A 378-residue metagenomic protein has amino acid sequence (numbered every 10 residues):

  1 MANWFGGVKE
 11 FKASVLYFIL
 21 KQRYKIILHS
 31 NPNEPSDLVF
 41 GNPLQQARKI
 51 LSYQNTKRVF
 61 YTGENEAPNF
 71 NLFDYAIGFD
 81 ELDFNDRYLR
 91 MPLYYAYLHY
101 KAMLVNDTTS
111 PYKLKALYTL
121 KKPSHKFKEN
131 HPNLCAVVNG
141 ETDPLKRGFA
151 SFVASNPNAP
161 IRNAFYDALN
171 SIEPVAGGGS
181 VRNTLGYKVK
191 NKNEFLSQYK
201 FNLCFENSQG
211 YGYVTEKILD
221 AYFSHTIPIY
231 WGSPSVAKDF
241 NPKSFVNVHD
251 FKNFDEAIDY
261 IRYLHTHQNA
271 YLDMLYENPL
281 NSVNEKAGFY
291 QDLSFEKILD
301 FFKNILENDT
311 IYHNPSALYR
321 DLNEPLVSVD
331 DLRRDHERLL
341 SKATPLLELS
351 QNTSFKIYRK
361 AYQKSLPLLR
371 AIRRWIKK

Functional and structural regions predicted by a protein language model:
M1-Y24, S30-P35, V39-G41, Q45-Q54 (+5 more regions): Pol beta-like nucleotidyltransferase catalytic core
Y61-N65, G179-S180, E206, T226: Histidine-centered beta-alpha loop that forms part of the nucleotide-sugar donor binding/catalytic region in diverse
P174-R182, C204, G232: His/Asp/Glu-enriched short active-site or ligand-binding loop at hydrolase and phosphoryl-transfer sites
